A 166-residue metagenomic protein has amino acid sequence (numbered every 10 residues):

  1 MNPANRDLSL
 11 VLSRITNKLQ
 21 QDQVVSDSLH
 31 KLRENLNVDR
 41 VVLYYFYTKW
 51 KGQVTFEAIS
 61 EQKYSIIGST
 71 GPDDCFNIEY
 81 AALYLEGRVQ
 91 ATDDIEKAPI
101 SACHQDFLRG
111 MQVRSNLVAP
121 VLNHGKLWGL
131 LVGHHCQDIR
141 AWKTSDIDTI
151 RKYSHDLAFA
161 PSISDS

Functional and structural regions predicted by a protein language model:
M1-Q23, E34, I163-S166: Signal-transmission linkers at sensory-effector interfaces
P3, H135-K152, A160-D165: Regulatory loop-to-helix N-cap segments in sensory/regulatory domains that couple ligand/signal detection
N17-E57, S65-I66: Helix-loop-beta substructure at the N-terminus of cytosolic sensory domains that couple signal/ligand detection
V38, C103, N116, W128: Short coil/loop residues immediately preceding or within conserved phosphate-binding loops of NTP-utilizing enzyme
Q62-R109: Regulatory sensory and allosteric helical modules in signal-transduction proteins and certain transcription factors
R114-L122: Short hydrophobic beta-strand micro-motif common in sensory/regulatory domains
V121-C136, A160: Sensory-domain boundary capping and coupling elements
